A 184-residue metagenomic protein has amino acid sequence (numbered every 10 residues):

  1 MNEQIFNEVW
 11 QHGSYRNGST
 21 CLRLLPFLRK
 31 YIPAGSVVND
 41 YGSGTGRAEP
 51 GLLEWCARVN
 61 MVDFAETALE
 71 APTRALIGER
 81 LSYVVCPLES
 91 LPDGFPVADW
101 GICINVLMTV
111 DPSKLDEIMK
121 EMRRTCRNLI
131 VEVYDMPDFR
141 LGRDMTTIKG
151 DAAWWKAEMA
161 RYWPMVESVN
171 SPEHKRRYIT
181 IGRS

Functional and structural regions predicted by a protein language model:
M1-G94, V110-R124, N128-S184: Class I (Rossmann-like) S-adenosyl-L-methionine-dependent methyltransferase catalytic domain, capturing the SAM-binding
V97: Short acidic/histidine-rich motifs immediately flanking catalytic phosphotransfer sites in two-component signaling
I102: A conserved beta-strand element that flanks and buttresses the S-adenosyl-L-methionine
N105-T109: Short catalytic micro-motifs in class I SAM-dependent methyltransferases
